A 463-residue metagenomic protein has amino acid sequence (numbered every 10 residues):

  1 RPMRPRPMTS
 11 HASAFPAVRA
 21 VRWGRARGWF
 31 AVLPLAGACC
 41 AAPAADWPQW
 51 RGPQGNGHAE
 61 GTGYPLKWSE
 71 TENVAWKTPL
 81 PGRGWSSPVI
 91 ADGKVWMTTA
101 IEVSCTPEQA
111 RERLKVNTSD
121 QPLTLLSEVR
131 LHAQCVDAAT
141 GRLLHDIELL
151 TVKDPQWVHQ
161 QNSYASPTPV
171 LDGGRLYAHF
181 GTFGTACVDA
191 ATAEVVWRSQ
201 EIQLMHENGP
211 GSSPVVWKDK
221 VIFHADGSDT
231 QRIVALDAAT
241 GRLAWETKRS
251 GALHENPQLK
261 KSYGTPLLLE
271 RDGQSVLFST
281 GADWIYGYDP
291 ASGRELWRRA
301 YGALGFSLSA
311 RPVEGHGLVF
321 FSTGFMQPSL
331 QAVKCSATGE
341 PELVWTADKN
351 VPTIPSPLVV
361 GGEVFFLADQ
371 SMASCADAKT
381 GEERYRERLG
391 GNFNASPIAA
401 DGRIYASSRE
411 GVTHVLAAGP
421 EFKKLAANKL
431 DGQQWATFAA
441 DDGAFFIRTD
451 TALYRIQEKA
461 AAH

Functional and structural regions predicted by a protein language model:
R1-R25: N-terminal secretory signal peptides that target proteins for export/translocation
H11-P16, A31, A41, K423: Compositionally biased, low-structure terminal segments
A14, G28-F30, D229, K260: Hydrophobic residues within membrane-embedded alpha helices
A20, A38-C40: Intrinsic disorder/low-complexity segments in short proteins, especially the signal peptide and propeptide regions
A26-A38: Bacterial N-terminal signal peptides
A42-H463: Noncatalytic, solvent-exposed loop/strand surfaces of beta-propeller-type extracellular/periplasmic domains
